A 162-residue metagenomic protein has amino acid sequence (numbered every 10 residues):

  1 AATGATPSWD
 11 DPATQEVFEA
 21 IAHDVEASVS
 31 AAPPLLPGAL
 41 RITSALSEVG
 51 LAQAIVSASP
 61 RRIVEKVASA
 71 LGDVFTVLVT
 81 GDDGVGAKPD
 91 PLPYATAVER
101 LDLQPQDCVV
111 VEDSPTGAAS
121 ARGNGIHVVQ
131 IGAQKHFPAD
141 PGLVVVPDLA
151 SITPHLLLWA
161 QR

Functional and structural regions predicted by a protein language model:
A1-G4, Q53-V56, A70-L71: N-terminal-biased segments
A2-R41, V49: Metal-dependent phosphoesterase signature
A31, V56, G86: Glycine- and other small-residue-rich loops at beta-strand/loop junctions that grip anionic moieties
P33, I55, D107-V109: Residue-level marker of alpha-helix boundaries and capping positions
S44-S47, L51, P60-R162: Asp-based, Mg2+/Mn2+-dependent phosphohydrolase catalytic module
